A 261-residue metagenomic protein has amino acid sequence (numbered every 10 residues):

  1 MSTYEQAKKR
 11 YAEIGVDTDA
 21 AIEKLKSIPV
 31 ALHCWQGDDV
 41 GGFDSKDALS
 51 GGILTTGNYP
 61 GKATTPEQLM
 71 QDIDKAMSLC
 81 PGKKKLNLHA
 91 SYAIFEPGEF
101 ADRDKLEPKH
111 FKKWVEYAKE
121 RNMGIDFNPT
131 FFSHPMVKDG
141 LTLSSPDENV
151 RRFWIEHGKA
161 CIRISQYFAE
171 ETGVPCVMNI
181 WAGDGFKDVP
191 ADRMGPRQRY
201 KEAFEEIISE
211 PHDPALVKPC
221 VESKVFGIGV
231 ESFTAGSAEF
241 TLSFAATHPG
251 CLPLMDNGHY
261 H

Functional and structural regions predicted by a protein language model:
M1-P146, F153, I162-R163, E170 (+3 more regions): Alpha/beta catalytic barrel-like cores
A7, T18-A21, C34, W154 (+5 more regions): Small-side-chain structural scaffolding
L32-C34, L88, I180-A182, V221 (+1 more regions): Conserved beta-strand positions
K109-N122, S145-C161, P196-D213, A238-H248: Acidic, His- and aromatic-enriched active-site or binding-groove loops in soluble protein domains that engage sugars
P129-F131, D184-F186, V225: Short, flexible active-site-adjacent loop segments at beta-strand->alpha-helix junctions, enriched in small/polar
P175-V189: Aromatic- and glycine-enriched pocket-lining scaffold segments that form the walls of small-molecule binding clefts
K187-H261: Acidic/histidine-rich catalytic cores of soluble enzymes
